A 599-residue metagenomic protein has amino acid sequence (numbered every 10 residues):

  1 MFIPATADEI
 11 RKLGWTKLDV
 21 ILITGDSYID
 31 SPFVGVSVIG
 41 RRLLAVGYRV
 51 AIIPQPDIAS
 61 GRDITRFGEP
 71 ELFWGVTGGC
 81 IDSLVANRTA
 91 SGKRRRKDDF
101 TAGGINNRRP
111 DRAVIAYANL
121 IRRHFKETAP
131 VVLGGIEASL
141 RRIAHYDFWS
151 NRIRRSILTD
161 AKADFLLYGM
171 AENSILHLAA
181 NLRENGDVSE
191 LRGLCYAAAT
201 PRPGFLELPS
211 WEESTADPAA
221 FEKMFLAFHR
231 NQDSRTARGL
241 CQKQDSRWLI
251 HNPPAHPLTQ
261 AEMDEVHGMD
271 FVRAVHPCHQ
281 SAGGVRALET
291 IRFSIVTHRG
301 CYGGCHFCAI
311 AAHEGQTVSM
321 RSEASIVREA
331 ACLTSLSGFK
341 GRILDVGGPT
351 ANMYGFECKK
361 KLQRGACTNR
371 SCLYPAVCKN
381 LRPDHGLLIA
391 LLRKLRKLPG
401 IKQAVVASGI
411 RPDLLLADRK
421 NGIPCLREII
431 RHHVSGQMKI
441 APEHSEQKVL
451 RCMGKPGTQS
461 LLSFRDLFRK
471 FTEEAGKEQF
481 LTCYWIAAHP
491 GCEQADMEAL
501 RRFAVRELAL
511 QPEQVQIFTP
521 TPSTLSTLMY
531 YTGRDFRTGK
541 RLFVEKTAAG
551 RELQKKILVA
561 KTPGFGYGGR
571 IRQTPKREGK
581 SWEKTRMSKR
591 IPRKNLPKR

Functional and structural regions predicted by a protein language model:
M1-K17, S27, E222-S294: N-terminal [4Fe-4S]-dependent radical SAM core
K12, V20-T24, T65-R66, L191-L194 (+10 more regions): Flexible, glycine-rich loop/tail regions that form catalytic "lids" or insertion modules at the edges of active sites
L22-T24, V38, I52-I53, D57-I58 (+3 more regions): Conserved SAM/AdoMet-binding glycine-rich loop
I23-I29, A282-A309, R342: N-terminal pre-triad scaffold of radical SAM enzymes
G35, P54-Q244, N252, H256 (+2 more regions): Glycine-rich beta-alpha loop elements in corrinoid/cobalamin-binding modules across cobalamin-dependent enzymes
A59, D187-D233, S246, A255-L258 (+6 more regions): Terminal amphipathic helices with adjacent charged low-complexity linkers/tails
D82-S91, L140-R142, E172-H177, P201-R202 (+7 more regions): Flexible glycine/acidic-rich beta-alpha junction loops that bind and position SAM and/or redox cofactors in anaerobic
D164, V266, C301, I326 (+2 more regions): Conserved, mostly hydrophobic/aromatic
